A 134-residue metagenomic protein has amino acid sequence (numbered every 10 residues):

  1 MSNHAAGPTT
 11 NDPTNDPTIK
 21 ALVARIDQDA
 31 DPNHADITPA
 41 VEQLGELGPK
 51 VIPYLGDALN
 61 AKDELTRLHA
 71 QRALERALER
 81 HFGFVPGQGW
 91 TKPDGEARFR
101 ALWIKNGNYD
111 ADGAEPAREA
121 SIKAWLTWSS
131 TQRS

Functional and structural regions predicted by a protein language model:
S2-N3, G7-D12, D31-P49, D57-N60 (+2 more regions): Structural detector for internal amphipathic alpha-helices that build alpha-solenoid repeat scaffolds
A5, A73, H81, F99-A101 (+2 more regions): Positively charged, low-complexity intrinsically disordered regions
D12-D27, P49-N60, H81-T91: Amphipathic alpha-helical scaffolding segments comprising HEAT/armadillo-like alpha-solenoid repeats
D27-A35, L59-L65, W90-R100, D112 (+2 more regions): Short coil turns that connect the paired helices of HEAT/ARM alpha-solenoid repeats
E75, E79-T91, A101, K105-A111: Leucine-rich solenoid repeat scaffolds
Y109-S134: Eukaryotic acidic, Ser/Thr-rich intrinsically disordered low-complexity regions
